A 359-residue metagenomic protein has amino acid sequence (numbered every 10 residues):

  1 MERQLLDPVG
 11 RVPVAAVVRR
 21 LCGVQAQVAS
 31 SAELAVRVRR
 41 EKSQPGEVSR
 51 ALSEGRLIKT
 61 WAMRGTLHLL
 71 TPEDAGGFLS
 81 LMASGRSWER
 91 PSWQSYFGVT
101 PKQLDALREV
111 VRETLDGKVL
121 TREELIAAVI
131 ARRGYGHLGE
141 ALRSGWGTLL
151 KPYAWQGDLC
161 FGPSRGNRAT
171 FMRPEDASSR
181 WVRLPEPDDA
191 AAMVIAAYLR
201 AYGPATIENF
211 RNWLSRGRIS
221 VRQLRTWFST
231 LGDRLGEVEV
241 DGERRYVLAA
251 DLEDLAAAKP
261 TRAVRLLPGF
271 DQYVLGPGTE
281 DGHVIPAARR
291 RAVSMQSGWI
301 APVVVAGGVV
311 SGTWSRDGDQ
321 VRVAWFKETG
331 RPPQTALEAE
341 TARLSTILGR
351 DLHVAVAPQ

Functional and structural regions predicted by a protein language model:
M1-V274, T279-G282, P286-Q359: Long, low-complexity intrinsically disordered regions
